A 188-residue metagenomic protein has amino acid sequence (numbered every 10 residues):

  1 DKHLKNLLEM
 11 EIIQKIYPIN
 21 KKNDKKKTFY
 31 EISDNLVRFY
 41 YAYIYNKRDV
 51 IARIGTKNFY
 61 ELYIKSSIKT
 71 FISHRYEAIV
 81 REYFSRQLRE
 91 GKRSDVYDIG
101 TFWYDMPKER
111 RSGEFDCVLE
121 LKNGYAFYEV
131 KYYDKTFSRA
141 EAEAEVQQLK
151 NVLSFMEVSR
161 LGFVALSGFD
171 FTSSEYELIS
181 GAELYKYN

Functional and structural regions predicted by a protein language model:
D1-S112: Accessory nucleic acid-recognition modules appended to NTPase machines
N20-K21, Y133-D134, G168-D170: Conserved nucleotide-binding/hydrolysis micro-motifs of P-loop NTPases
F84, F115-T136, E145, L161: Conserved catalytic cores of phosphodiester-cleaving nucleases, focusing on short active-site segments
Y97, V158-R160: Residue-level recognition of the N-termini of beta-strands and the immediately preceding loop/turn
I99-K108, E129-A140: Acidic/glycine-enriched edge-of-secondary-structure segments
K108-G113, L119-K122, F155-E157: A structural signal for short secondary-structure junctions
Y133-F155: Mg2+/Mn2+-dependent nuclease catalytic core
R160-N188: Domain-level recognition of nuclease-like catalytic cores that cleave nucleotide substrates
